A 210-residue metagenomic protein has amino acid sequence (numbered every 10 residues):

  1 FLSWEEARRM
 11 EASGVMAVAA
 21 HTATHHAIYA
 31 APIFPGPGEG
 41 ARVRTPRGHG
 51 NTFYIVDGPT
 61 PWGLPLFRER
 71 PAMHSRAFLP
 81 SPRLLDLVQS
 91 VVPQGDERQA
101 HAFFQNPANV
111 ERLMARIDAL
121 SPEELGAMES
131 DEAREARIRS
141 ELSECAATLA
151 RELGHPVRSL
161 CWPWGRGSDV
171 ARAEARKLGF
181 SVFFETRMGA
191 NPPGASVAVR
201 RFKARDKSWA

Functional and structural regions predicted by a protein language model:
F1-S3, A27: Polyanion-binding and phosphate-handling cores
S3-A20, R176-K177, P192: Acidic (Asp/Glu)-rich catalytic clusters
H21, H25: Histidine-centered divalent metal-coordination motifs
A30-P32, G36-A210: C-terminal active-site subregion of NodB/CE4 polysaccharide deacetylases
